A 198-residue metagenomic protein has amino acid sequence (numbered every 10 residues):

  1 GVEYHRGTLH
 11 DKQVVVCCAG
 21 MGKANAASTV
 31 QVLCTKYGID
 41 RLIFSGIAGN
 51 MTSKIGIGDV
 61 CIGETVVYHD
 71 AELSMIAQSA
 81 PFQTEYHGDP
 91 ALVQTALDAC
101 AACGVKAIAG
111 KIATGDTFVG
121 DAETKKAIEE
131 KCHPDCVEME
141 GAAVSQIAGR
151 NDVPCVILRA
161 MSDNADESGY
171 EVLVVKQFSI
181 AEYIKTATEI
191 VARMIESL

Functional and structural regions predicted by a protein language model:
G1-Q94: Metabolite-binding pocket within alpha/beta catalytic cores that recognizes anionic/polar moieties
D40-F44, C136-E138, C155: Short glycine-aspartate micro-motif
G49-M51, V66, T114-T117, A143 (+1 more regions): Glycine-rich beta-alpha junction loops
D70-E72, G120-A122, N164-Y170: Short acidic/His/Gly/Ser-rich catalytic and metal-binding motifs that mark active-site loops of diverse hydrolases
M75-C136, A143-I147, N151: Active-site rim beta-loop-alpha module in soluble metabolic enzymes
A142-F178: Zn-dependent metallopeptidase/amidohydrolase metal-coordination segment
E167-L198: His/Asp/Glu-rich mid-to-C-terminal helical/loop segments that flank catalytic regions of hydrolases
